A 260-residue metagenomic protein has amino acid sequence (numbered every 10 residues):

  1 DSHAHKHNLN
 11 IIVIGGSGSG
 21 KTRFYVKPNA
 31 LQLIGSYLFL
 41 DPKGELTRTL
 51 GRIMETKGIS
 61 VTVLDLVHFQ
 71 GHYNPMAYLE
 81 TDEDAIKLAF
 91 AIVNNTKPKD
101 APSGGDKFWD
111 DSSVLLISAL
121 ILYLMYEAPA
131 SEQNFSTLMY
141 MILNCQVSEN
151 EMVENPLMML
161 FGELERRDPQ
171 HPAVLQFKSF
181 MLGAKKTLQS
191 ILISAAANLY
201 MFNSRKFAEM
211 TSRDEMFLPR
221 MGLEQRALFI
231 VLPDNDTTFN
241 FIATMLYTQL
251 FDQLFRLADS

Functional and structural regions predicted by a protein language model:
D1-S2: N-terminal pre-Walker A segment at the start of P-loop NTPase domains
H7-S260: P-loop NTPase motor domains
